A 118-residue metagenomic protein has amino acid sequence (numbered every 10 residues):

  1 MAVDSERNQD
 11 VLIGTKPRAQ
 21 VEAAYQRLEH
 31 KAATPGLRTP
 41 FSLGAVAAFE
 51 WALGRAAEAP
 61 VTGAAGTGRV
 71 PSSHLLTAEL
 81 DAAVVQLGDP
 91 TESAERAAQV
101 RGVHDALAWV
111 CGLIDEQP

Functional and structural regions predicted by a protein language model:
A2-A48: Short terminal alpha-helical segments
D10, A57-H74: Intrinsic disorder/low-complexity detector
V11-G14, R18, T39, V46 (+4 more regions): Amphipathic alpha-helical coiled-coil segments with heptad-repeat character
I13-R27, G68-V84: Short amphipathic alpha-helical heptad-repeat segments
K31-T39, T62-R69, D89-A97: Alpha-helical rod/repeat scaffolding segments in eukaryotic adaptors/tethers and long-chain four-helix cytokines
P40-A57, V100-D115: Extracellular/lumenal glycan-associated surfaces
E50, T62, E79-A83: N-terminal targeting/docking segments
A82-P118: Amphipathic alpha-helical binding modules
